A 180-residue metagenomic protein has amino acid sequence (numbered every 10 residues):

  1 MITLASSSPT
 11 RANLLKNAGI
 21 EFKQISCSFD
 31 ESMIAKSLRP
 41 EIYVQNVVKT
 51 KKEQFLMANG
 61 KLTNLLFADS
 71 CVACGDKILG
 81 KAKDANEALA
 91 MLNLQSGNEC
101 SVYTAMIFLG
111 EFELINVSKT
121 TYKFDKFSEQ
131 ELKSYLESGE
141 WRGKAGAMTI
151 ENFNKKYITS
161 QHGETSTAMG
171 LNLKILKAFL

Functional and structural regions predicted by a protein language model:
M1-I20: N-terminal beta1-alpha1 ligand-phosphate binding loop
I2, L38-L180: Anionic-ligand binding patches
S7, C27, E111: Cofactor-binding loop segments of dinucleotide-utilizing enzymes, especially the Rossmann-like FAD- and NAD(P)+-binding
T10, D30-S32, L114: Surface-exposed, flexible loop/turn segments at secondary-structure boundaries
F22-M33: A short beta-strand-loop structural module common to alpha/beta enzyme folds
